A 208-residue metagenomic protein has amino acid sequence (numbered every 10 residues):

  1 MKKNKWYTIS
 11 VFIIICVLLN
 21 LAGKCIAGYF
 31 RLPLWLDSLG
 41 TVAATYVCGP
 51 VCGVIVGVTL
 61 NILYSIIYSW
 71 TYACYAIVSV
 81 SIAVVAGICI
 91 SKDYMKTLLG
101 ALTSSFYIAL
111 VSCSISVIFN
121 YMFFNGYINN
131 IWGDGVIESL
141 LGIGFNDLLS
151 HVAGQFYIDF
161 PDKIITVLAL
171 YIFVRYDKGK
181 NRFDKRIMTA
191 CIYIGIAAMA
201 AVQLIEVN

Functional and structural regions predicted by a protein language model:
M1-V47, V51-I62, Y72, A198-Q203: Hydrophobic transmembrane alpha-helices
C16-L21, L60-N61, S79-A83, S105 (+1 more regions): Residue-level recognition of pore/gate-forming positions within transmembrane alpha-helices of multi-pass
K24-W35, Y72-C74, M95-N208: Membrane-embedded alpha-helical hairpins and interfacial helices in multi-pass inner-membrane proteins
D37-T41, V78-A83, T166: Hydrophobic core segments of transmembrane alpha-helices in multi-pass, intramembrane catalytic enzymes
A43-A44, C89, F119: Broad structural signal for hydrophobic residues in well-ordered alpha-helices, predominantly aliphatic
Y46, V84-I88, Y171-R175: Transmembrane alpha-helices and membrane-interface helical segments of multi-pass integral membrane enzymes
V58, V78, Y171-I172: Hydrophobic alpha-helical membrane-insertion segments
N61-L99: Alpha-helical transmembrane segments and their immediate interhelical/interface regions in integral membrane proteins
